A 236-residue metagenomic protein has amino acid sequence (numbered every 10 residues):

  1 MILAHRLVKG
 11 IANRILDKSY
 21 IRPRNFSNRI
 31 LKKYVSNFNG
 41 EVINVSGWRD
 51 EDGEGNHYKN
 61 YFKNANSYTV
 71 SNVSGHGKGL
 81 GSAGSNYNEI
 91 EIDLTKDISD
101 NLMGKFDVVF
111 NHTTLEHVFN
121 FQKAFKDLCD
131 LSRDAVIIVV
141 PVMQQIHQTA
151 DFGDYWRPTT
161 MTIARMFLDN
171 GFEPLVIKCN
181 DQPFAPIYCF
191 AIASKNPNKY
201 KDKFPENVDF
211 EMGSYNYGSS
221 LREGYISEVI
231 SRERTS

Functional and structural regions predicted by a protein language model:
M1-G40: Class I SAM-dependent methyltransferase Rossmann-like catalytic core, especially the SAM/SAH-binding loop
K18, R22, N88, H112-L115 (+2 more regions): Short N-terminal micro-motifs specific to bacterial/archaeal maturation and metal-cluster initiation sites
Y20-L31, V42, E51, G55 (+2 more regions): A structural signal for well-ordered alpha-helical scaffolds and beta->alpha junctions
N25-K33, V45, S71, F106 (+3 more regions): Extended interaction regions within the primary functional domain
K33-S36, Y61, D181-P183: A general structural signal for short secondary-structure junctions and capping/turn motifs
G40-Q148, T159-A164: Conserved SAM-binding loop
F119-S236: S-adenosyl-L-methionine-dependent methyltransferase catalytic module, highlighting the catalytic core
